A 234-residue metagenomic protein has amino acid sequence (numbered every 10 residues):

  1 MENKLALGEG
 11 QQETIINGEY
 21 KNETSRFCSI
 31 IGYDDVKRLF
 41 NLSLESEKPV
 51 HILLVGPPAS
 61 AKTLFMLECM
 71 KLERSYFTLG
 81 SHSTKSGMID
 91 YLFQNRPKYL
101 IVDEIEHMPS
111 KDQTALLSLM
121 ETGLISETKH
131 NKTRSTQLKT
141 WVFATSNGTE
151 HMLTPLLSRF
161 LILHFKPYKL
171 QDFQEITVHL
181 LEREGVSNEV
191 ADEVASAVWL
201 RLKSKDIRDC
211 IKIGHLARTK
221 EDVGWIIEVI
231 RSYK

Functional and structural regions predicted by a protein language model:
M1-I15: Interdomain "pre-motor" coupling segment immediately N-terminal to P-loop NTPase/helicase cores
T14-H51: Pre-Walker A (pre-P-loop) alpha-helix and adjacent loop at the N terminus of AAA/AAA+ ATPase modules, a conserved
L44-T78, F93: Walker A/P-loop
P58, E127-T145: AAA+/SF3 P-loop NTPase mechanochemical coupling elements
K62-E68, P97-G123, T149-S158: Conserved AAA+/SF3 P-loop NTPase catalytic/coupling segment centered on the Walker-B
E73-Y99: Short glycine-rich substrate-engagement loop in P-loop NTPases that contacts/grips substrate
M152-V186: Conserved AAA+ ATPase core "coupling" helix
V186-Y233: Conserved AAA+ ATPase small/helical "lid" subdomain
